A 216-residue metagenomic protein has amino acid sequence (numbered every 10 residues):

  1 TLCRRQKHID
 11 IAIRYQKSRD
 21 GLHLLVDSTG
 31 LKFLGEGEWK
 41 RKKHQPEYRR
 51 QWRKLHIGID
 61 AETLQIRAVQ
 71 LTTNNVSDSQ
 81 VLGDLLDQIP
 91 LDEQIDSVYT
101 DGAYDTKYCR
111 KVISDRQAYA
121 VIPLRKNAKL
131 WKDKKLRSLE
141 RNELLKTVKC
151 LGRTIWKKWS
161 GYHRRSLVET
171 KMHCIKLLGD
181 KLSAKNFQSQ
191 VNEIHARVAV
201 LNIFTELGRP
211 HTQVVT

Functional and structural regions predicted by a protein language model:
T1-K126, K132, K176, I194-V198 (+2 more regions): Polybasic low-complexity intrinsically disordered regions
I9, E140-K146, Q190-H195: Charged, low-complexity, helix-prone segments enriched in Lys/Glu/Asp/Gln
L24, G30-F33, E143, C150 (+3 more regions): Acidic/proline-rich low-complexity IDRs
G102-I175: Helix-centered, glycine/charged polyanion-binding patches within enzymatic domains that contact phosphate-containing
R153-T216: Basic, amphipathic alpha-helical segments enriched in Lys/Arg and hydrophobic/aromatic residues
